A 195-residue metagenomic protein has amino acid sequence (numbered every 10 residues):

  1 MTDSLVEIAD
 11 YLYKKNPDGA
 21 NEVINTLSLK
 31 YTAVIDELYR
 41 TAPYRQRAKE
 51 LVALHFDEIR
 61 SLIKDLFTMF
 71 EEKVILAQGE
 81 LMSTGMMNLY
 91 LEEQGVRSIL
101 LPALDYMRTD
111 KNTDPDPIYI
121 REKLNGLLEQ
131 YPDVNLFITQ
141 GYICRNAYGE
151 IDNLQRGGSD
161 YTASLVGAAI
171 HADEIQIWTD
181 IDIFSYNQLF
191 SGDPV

Functional and structural regions predicted by a protein language model:
M1-V195: Nucleotide/pyrophosphate-binding catalytic subdomain
